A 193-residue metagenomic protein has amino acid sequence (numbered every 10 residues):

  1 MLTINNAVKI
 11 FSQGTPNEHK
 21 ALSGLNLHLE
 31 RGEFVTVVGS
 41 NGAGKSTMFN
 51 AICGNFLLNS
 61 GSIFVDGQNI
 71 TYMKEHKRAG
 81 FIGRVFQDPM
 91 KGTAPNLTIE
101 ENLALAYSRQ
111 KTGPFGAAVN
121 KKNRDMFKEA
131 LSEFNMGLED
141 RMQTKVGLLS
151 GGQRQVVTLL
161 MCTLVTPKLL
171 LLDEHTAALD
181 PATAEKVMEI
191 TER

Functional and structural regions predicted by a protein language model:
M1-I4, I10-G24, K74: A short, flexible loop at the N-terminus of ABC-type nucleotide-binding domains that lies
T15, N69-G83, K91, G113-N120 (+1 more regions): ABC ATPase NBD coupling module
V38-S40: The feature captures the beta-strand-to-loop junction immediately N-terminal to the Walker
C53: Helix-to-loop junction immediately C-terminal to a conserved catalytic motif
G61-N69: Conserved ABC transporter NBD signature motif
L97-T112: Q-loop/switch helix immediately C-terminal to the Walker
C162-T163: ABC ATPase C-loop
E174-H175: Walker B catalytic motif
